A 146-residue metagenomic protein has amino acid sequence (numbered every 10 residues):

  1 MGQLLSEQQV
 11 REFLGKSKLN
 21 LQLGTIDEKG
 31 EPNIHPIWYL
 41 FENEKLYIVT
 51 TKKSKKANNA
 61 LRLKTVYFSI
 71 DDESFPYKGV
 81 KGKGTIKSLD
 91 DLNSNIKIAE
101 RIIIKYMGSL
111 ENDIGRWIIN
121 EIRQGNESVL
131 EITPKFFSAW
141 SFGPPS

Functional and structural regions predicted by a protein language model:
M1-L5, G79-S146: Charged, gly/pro-rich active-site loop segments
M1-S17, P76: Extreme N-terminal tail/first-helix region
V10, K56-R62, G82, S94-A99: Amphipathic alpha-helical interface surfaces
L14-G15, L61-R62, R123: Alpha-helix boundary recognition
K18-K52, A60, V66-I70: Short beta-strand segments
K29-E31, S74-P76, N120-Q124: A short beta-turn/loop motif at secondary-structure boundaries
E44, Y77-K78: A solvent-exposed, acidic/Ser-Thr-rich amphipathic alpha-helical stretch
S54-K56, F75, S146: Short, surface-exposed beta-strand-loop junctions and turns on beta-sheet-rich folds
